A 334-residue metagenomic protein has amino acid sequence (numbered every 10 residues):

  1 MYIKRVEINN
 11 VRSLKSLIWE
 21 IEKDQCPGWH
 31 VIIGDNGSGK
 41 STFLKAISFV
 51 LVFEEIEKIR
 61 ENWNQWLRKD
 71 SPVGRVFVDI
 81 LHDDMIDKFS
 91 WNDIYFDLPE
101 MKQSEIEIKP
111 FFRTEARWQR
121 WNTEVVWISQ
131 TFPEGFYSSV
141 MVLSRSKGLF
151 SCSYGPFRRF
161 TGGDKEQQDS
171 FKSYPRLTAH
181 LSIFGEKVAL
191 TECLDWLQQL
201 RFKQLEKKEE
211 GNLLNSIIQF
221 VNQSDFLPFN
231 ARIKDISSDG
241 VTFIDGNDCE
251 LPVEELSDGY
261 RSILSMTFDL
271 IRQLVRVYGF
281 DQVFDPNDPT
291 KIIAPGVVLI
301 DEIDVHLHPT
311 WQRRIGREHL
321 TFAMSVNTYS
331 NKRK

Functional and structural regions predicted by a protein language model:
M1-A189, K208-E209, L227: P-loop NTPase switch/coupling surface
M1-E61, D235-K334: Switch/communication elements of ASCE P-loop NTPase nucleotide-binding domains
M1-Y2, E192-I236: Amphipathic alpha-helical domain-onset/packing element
A46, S153, S216-S224, E318: Amphipathic alpha-helical segments that form well-ordered structural scaffolds and often line/cohere around active
D83, N222, F226-L227, T310-E318: Extended amphipathic secondary-structure runs
S138-V142, F229-R232, D285-D288: Catalytic micro-motifs at enzyme active sites that drive phosphoryl/nucleotidyl and oxygen chemistry
L149, A231, V326-N327: A structural micro-motif
G162-P175, N212-N222, I263-T267, T328: Short charge-dense sequence patches
